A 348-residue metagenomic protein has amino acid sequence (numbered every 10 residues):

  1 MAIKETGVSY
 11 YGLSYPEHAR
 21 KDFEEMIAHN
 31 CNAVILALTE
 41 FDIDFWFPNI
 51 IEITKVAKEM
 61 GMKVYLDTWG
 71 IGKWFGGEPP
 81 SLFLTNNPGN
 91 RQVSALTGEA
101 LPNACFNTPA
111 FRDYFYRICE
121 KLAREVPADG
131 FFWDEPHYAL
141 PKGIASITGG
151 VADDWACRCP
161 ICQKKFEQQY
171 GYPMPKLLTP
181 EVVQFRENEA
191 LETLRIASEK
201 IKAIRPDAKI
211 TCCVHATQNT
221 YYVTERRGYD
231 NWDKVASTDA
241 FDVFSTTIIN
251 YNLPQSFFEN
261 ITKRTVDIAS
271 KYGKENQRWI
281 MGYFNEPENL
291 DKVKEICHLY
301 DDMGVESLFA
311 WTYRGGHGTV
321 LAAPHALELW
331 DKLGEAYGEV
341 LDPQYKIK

Functional and structural regions predicted by a protein language model:
G7-S14, I35-D44, T97-Y116, P175-L191 (+4 more regions): The substrate-binding groove and active-site-proximal loops of carbohydrate-active enzymes, especially glycoside
G7-Y11, Y65-W69, F132-P136, P180-G228 (+1 more regions): Aromatic-lined carbohydrate-recognition surfaces of secreted/lumenal glycan-active proteins
Y11-I27, F111-L122, V223-S237, N289-L299: Short, acidic/polar
L13-I43, E125-A128, S237-F244, L299-S307: Catalytic domains of carbohydrate-active enzymes, especially glycoside hydrolases
D22-H29, I35-N86, F185-I204: Aromatic-lined substrate-binding rim segments of carbohydrate-active enzymes
Y65-V126, C162, F166-V183, R195 (+1 more regions): Active-site-adjacent "subsite" loops/lids of carbohydrate-active enzymes
P141, L194-K200, I204-F258, N285-L299: Substrate-binding cleft/loops of secretory-pathway carbohydrate-active enzymes
T246-L253, Q277-I347: Substrate-binding cleft of secreted/luminal carbohydrate-active enzymes
